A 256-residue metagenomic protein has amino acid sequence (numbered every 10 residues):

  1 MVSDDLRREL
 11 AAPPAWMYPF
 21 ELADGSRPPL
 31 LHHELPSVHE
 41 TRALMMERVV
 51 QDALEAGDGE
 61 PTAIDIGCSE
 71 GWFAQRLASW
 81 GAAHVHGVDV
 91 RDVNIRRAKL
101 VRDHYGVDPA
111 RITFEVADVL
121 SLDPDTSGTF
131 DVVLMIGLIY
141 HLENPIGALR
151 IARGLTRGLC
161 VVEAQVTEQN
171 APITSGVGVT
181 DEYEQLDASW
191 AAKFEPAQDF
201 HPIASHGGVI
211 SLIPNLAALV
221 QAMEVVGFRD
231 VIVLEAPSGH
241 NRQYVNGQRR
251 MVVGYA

Functional and structural regions predicted by a protein language model:
M1-P29: N-terminal, positively charged/glycine-rich alpha-helical extensions of SAM-dependent methyltransferases
S37-G59: Conserved alpha-helix/loop element of class I SAM-dependent methyltransferases that forms part of the SAM/SAH-binding
E60-S69: Conserved class I S-adenosyl-L-methionine
G71-Q75: Glycine-rich SAM-binding Motif I of class I
R76-V116: Class I SAM-dependent methyltransferase SAM/SAH-binding core
L120, L134-M135, E143-Y255: S-adenosyl-L-methionine-dependent methyltransferase catalytic module, highlighting the catalytic core
P124-V132: A short acidic, Gly/Pro-enriched loop at the edge of an enzyme's catalytic core that lines a small-molecule cofactor
L138: Hydrophobic adenine-recognition pocket in adenosine-nucleotide-binding enzymes
